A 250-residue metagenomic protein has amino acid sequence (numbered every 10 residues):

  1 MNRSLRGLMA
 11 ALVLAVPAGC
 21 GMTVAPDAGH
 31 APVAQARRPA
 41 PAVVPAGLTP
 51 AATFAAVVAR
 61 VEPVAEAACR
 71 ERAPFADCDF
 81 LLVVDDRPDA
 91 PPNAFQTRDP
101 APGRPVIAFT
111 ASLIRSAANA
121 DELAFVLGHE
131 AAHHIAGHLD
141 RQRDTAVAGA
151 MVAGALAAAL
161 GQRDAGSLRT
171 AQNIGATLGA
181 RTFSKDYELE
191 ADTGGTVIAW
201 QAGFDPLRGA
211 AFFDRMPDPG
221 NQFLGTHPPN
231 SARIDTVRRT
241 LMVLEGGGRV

Functional and structural regions predicted by a protein language model:
M1-M9: Bacterial N-terminal signal peptides that target proteins for export
V16-G19: C-terminal motif of bacterial Sec signal peptides marking the signal peptidase cleavage site
G21-V147, A202, Q222: Peri-catalytic and regulatory segments of divalent metal-dependent proteins
A55, A59, A67-R98, A176 (+1 more regions): Active-site-proximal gating segments in proteases and membrane effectors
I107-A108, A150, N173, E190-G194: A generic alpha-helix surface/boundary motif
V126-I135, S167-R181: Catalytic-site beta-strand/loop segments enriched in glycine and acidic/polar residues
H138-R169, F213: Post-HEXXH active-site segment of zinc metalloproteases
L139-R141, T182-D186: Short helix-to-loop capping/linker segments positioned immediately adjacent to catalytic or ligand/cofactor-binding
